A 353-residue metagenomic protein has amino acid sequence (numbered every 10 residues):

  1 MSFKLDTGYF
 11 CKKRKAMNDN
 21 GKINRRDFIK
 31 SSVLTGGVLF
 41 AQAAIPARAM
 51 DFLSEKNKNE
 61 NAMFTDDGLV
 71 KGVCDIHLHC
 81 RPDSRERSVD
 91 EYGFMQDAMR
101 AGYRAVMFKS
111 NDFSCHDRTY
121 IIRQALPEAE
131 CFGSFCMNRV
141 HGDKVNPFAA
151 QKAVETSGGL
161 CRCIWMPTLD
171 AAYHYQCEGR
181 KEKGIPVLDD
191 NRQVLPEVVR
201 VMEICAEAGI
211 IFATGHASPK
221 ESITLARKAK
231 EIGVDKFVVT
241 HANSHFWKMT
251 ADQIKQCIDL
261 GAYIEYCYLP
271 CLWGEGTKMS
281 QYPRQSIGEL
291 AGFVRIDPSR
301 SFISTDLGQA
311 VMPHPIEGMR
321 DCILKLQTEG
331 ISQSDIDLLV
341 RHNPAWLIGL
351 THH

Functional and structural regions predicted by a protein language model:
L5-D6, C11, N18-G21, D27-A49: N-terminal export signals
N20, R25-V38, I316-H353: Mid-to-C-terminal alpha-helical segments outside catalytic/metal-binding sites
A43-K71: C-terminal segment of N-terminal export signals and the immediately downstream linker at the start of the mature
D75, H79, G93-H116, E128-R139 (+4 more regions): Divalent metal-dependent hydrolysis catalytic cores, especially in the metallo-beta-lactamase
S84-S88, R118, I223-R227, K248-I254 (+2 more regions): Histidine/acidic-residue-rich catalytic or RNA/ligand-binding cores of hydrolases and nuclease-related proteins
T119-E128, K152-G159, K230, I254-G261 (+1 more regions): Acidic (Asp/Glu)-rich catalytic clusters
V140-V239, Q256: Extended substrate/RNA-proximal surfaces in nucleic-acid metabolism proteins
D297-P315: Short acidic/histidine-rich active-site segments
